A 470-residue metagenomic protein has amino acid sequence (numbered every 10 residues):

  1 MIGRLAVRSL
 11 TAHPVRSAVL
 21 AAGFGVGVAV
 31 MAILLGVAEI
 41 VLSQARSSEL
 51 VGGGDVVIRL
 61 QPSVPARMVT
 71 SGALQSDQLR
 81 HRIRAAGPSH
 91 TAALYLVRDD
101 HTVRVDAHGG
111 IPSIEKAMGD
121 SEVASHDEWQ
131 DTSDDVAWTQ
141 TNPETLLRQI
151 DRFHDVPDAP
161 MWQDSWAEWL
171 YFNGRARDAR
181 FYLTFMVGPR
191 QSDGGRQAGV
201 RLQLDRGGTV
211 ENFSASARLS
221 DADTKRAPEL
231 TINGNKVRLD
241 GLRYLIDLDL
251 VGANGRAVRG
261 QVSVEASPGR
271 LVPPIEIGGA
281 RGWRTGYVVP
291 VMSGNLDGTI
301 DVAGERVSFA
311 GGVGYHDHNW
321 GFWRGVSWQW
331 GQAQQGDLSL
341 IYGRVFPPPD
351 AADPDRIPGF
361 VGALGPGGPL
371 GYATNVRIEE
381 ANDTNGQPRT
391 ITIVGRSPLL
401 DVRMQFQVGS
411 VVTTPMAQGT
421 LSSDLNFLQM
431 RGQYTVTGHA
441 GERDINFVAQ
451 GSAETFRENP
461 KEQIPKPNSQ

Functional and structural regions predicted by a protein language model:
M1-A29: N-terminal Sec/SRP start-transfer signal
R4, G52-G53, T102-R104, W166 (+1 more regions): A structure-centric signal for secondary-structure junctions around beta-strands
S9-T11, R46-L50, S76-Q78, Y95-D99 (+3 more regions): Short secondary-structure boundary/capping segments within folded domains
S17, H81-I83, D99, V105 (+4 more regions): Positively charged, low-complexity intrinsically disordered regions
G23, G27, G36-I40, G109 (+3 more regions): Glycine-centered flexibility sites
V28-H108, P112-K116, E122-A124: Hydrophobic, regular-secondary-structure patches
E122-P465: Structured soluble/peripheral alpha/beta segments that form catalytic or ligand/cofactor-binding pockets
